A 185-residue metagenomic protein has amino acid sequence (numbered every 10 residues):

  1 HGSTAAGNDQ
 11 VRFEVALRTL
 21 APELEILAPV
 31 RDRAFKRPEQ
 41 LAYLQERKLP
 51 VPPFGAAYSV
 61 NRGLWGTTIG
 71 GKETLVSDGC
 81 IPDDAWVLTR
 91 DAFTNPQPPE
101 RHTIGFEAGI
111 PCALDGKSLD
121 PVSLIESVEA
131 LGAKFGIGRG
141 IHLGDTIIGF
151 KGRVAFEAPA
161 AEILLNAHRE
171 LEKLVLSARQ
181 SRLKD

Functional and structural regions predicted by a protein language model:
H1-D185: Nucleotide-activated chemistry modules centered on ATP-dependent adenylation/adenylyltransferase
